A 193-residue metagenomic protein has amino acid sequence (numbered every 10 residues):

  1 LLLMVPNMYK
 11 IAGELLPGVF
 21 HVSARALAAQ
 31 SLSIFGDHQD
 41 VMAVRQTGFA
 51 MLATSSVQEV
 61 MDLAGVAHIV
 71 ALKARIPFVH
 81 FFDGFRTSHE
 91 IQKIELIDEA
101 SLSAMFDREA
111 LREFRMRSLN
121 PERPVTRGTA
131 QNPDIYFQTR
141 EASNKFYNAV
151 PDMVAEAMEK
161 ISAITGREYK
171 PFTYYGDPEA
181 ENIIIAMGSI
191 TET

Functional and structural regions predicted by a protein language model:
L1-R45, F49-L72: Thiamine diphosphate
M4, D37, V57-V60, A64 (+5 more regions): Generic structural signal for well-ordered, non-membrane alpha-helical segments in soluble metabolic enzymes
M4, Q30, H89-I91, T193: Short helix/loop capping segments that flank catalytic or ligand/cofactor-binding pockets
R25-A26, F82-H89, G188-I190: Glycine-rich beta-alpha junction loops
F78-T173: Conformationally flexible catalytic loops at phosphate/diphosphate-handling active centers
P171-T193: Redox- and metal-dependent alpha/beta enzyme cores, enriched for Fe-S-associated oxidoreductases and cofactor-handling
